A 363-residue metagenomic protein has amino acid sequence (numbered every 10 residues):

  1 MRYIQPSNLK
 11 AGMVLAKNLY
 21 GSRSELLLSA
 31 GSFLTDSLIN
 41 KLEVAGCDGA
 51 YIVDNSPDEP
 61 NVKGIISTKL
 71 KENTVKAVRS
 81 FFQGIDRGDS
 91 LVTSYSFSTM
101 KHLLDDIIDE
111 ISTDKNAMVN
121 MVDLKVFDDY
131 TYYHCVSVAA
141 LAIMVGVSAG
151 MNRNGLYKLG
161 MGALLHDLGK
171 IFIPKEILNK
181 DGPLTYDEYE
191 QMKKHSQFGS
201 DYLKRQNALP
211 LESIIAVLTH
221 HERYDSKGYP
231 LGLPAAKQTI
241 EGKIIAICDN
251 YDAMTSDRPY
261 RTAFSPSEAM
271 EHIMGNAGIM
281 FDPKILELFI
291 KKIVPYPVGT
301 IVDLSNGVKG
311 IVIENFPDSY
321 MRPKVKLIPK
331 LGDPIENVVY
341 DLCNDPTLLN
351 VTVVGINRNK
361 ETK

Functional and structural regions predicted by a protein language model:
M1-T99, K330-I335, D341-K363: Membrane-cytosol interface segments
K76-K363: Histidine- and acidic-residue-rich, metal-dependent catalytic cores
